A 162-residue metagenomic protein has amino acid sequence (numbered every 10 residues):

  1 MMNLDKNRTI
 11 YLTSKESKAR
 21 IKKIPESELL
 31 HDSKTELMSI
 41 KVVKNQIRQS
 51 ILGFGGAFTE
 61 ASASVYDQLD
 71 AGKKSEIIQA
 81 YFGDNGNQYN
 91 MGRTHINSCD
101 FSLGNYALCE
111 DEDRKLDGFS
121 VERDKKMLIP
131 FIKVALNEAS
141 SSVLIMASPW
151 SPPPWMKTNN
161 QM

Functional and structural regions predicted by a protein language model:
M1-N3, L108-C109: Short linear motifs in intrinsically disordered
M2-D32: Short, Gly/Pro- and small/polar-rich lid/capping loops
I21-M162: N-terminal catalytic cores of secreted or lumenal carbohydrate-active enzymes
